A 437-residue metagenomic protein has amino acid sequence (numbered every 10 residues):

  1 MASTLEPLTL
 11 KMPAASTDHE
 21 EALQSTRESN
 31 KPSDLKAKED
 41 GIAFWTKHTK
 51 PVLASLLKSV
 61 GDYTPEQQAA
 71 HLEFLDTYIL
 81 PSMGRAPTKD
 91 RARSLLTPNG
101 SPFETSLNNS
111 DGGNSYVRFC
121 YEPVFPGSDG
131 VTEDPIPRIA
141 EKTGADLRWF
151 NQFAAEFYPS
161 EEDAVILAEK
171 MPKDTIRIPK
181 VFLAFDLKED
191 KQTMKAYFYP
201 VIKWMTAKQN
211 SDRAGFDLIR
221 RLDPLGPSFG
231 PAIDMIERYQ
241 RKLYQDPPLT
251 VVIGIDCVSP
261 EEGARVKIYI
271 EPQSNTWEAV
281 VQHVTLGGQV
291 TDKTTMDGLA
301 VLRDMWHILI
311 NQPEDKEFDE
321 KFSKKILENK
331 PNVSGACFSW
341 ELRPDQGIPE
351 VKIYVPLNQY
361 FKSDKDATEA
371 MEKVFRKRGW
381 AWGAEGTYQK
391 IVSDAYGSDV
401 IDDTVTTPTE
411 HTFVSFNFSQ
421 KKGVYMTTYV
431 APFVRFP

Functional and structural regions predicted by a protein language model:
M1-S3: Fungal secretory targeting signals
P7-V124: Long, solvent-exposed N-terminal ectodomains/accessory regions that are displayed to the extracellular/lumenal milieu
A15-S16, D34-K38, I42-T49, T64-Q68 (+6 more regions): Intrinsic-disorder-associated interaction segments
E21, A43, K47, A54-K58 (+8 more regions): Polar/charged alpha-helical tracts
F74-L75, T105, L183, F338 (+1 more regions): Generic hydrophobic, helix-prone segments enriched in Leu/Val/Ile
M83-A264, I270-S274: Fungal eukaryote-biased detector of long internal structured cores
E141, A145, Q209-P437: Compact beta-rich and alpha/beta scaffold cores in large eukaryotic transport/transcription complexes and associated
